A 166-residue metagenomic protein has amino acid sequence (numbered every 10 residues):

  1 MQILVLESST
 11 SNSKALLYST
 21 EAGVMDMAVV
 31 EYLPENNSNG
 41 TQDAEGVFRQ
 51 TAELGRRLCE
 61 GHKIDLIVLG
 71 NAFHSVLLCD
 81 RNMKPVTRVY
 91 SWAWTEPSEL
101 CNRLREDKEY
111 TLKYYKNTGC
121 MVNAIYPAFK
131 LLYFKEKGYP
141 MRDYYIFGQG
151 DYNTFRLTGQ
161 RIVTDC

Functional and structural regions predicted by a protein language model:
M1-T87, K116: N-terminal glycine/serine-rich phosphate-binding loop of ATP-dependent small-molecule kinases, especially carbohydrate
Q2, S8-T10, Y114-C166: Gly/Ser/Thr-rich active-site cleft segment
G23-M27, P85-V89, Y145-I146, Q160-C166: Short, well-ordered strand-loop elements centered on a beta-strand within folded domains, enriched for acidic residues
T41, E45-F48, T95, A124 (+2 more regions): Electropositive phosphate-/nucleotide-binding environments in soluble metabolic enzymes
A52, L77-L132, E136: Glycine-rich phosphate-binding loop and adjoining helix at the ATP-binding site of ATP-dependent phosphoryl-transfer
F73, N82, T95-E96, G150 (+1 more regions): Short, flexible active-site-adjacent loop segments at beta-strand->alpha-helix junctions, enriched in small/polar
